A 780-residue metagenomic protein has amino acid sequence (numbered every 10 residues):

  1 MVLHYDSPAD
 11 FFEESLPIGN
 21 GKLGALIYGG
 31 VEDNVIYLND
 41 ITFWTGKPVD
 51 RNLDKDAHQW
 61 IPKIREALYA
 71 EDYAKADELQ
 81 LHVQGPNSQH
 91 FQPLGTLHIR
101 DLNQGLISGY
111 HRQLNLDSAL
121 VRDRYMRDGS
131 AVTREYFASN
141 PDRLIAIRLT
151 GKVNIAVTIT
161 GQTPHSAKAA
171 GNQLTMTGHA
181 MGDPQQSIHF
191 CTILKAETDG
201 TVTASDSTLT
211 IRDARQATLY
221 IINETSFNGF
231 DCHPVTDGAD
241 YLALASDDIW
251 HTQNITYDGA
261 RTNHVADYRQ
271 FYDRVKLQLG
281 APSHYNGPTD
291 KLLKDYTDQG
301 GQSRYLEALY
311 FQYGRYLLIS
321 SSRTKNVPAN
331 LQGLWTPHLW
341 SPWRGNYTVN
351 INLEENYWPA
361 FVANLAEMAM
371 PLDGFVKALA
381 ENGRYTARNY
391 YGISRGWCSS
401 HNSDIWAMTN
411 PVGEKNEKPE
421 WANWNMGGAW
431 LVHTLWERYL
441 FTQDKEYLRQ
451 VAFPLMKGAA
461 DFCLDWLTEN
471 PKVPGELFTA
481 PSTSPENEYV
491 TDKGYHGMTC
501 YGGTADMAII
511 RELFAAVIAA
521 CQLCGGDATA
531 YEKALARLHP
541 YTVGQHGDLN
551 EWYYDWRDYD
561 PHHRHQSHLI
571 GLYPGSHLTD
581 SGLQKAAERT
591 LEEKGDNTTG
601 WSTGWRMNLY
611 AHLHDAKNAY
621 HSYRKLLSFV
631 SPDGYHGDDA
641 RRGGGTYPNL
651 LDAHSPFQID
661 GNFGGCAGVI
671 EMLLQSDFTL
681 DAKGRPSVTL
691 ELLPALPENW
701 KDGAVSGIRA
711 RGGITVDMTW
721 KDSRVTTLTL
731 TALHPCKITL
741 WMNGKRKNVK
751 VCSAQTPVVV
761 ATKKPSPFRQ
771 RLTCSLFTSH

Functional and structural regions predicted by a protein language model:
M1-P419, E437-Y439, R449, K457 (+12 more regions): Aromatic-residue-lined binding/catalytic grooves and analogous aromatic/hydrophobic interfacial grooves in multimeric
H82-L106, I659-R711, T715-V716: Catalytic cores of secreted or luminal carbohydrate-active enzymes
N154-V157, E367-P371, A387, R449 (+4 more regions): Acidic/polar loop patches that form or flank catalytic/metal-binding clefts of enzymes that bind anionic ligands
L317-I319, E355-A366, W430-D444, F462 (+5 more regions): Well-ordered alpha-helical scaffold segments within catalytic/enzyme domains
P337-H338, L477-P481, N487, E593-G665 (+1 more regions): C-terminal catalytic domain of Rieske-type non-heme iron oxygenases
N352, W424-R438, V451-W466, S602 (+2 more regions): Extended, hydrophobic alpha-helical segments in both membrane/secreted and soluble proteins
F462-A520: Acidic/histidine-rich catalytic neighborhood
K764-T773: Positively charged N-terminal leader segments that act as targeting/secretion signals
